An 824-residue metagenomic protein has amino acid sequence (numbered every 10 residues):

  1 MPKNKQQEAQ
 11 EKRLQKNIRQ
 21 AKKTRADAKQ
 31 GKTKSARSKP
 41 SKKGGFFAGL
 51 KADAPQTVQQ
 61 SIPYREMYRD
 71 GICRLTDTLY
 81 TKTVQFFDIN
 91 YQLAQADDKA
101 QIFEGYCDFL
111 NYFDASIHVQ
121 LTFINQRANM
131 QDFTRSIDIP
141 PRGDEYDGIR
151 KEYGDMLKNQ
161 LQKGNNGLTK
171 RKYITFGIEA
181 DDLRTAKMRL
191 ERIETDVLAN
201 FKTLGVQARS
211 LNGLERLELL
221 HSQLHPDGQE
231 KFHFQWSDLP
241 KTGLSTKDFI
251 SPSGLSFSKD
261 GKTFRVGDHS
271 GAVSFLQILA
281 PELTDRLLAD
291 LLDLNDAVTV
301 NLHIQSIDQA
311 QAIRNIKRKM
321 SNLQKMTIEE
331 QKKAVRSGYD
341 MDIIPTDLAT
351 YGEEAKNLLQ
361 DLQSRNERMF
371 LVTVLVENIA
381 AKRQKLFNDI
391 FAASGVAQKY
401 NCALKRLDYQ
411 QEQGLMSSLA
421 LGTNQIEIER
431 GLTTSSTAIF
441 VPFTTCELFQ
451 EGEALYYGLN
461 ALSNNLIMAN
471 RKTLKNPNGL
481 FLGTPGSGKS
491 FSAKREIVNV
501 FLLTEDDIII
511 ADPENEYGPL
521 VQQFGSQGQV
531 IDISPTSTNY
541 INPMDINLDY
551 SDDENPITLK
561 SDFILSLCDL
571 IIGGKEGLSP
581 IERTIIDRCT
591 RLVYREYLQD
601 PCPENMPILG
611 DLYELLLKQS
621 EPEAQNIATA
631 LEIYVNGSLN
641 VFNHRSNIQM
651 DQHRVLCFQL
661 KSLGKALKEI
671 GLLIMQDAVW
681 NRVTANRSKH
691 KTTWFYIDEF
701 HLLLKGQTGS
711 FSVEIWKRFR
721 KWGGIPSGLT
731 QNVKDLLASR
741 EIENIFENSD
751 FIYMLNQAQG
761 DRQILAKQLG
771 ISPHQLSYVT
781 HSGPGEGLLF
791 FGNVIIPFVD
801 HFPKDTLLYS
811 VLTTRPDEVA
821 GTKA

Functional and structural regions predicted by a protein language model:
P2-F443: Extended, folded cores of ATP/NTP-driven motor/assembly subunits in large transport and secretion machines
I89-N90, A96-S116, Q126, D290-L292 (+10 more regions): P-loop NTPase motor domains
F481: Hydrophobic anchor at the beta1->P-loop junction of P-loop NTPases
K489: Conserved lysine of the Walker
S492: Hydrophobic positions on the alpha1 helix immediately C-terminal to the Walker A/P-loop
N499-I509, G528: Post-Walker A helix-loop "phosphate-sensing" segment adjacent to the P-loop in P-loop NTPases
G525-I531, E741-M754: A short helix-turn-beta junction within AAA+ P-loop NTPase domains corresponding to the substrate/partner-engaging
L769-K823: Conserved P-loop NTPase
